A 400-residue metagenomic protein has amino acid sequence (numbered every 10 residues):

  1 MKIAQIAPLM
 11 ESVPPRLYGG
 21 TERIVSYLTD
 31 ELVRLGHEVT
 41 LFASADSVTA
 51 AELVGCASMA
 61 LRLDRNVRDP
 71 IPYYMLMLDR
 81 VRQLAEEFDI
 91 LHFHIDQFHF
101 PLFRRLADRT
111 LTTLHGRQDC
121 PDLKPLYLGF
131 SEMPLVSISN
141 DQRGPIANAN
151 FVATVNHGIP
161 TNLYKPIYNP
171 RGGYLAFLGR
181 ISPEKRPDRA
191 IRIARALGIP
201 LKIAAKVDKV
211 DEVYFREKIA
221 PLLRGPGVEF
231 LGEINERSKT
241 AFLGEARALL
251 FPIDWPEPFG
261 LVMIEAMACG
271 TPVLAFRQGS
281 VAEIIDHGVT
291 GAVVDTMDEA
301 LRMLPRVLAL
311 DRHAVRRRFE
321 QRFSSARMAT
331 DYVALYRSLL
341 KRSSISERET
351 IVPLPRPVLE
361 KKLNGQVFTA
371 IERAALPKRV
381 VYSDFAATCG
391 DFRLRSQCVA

Functional and structural regions predicted by a protein language model:
M1-T369, R373-A375, R379-A400: Catalytic cores of nucleotide-sugar-dependent glycosyltransferases that transfer UDP/GDP/TDP-activated
